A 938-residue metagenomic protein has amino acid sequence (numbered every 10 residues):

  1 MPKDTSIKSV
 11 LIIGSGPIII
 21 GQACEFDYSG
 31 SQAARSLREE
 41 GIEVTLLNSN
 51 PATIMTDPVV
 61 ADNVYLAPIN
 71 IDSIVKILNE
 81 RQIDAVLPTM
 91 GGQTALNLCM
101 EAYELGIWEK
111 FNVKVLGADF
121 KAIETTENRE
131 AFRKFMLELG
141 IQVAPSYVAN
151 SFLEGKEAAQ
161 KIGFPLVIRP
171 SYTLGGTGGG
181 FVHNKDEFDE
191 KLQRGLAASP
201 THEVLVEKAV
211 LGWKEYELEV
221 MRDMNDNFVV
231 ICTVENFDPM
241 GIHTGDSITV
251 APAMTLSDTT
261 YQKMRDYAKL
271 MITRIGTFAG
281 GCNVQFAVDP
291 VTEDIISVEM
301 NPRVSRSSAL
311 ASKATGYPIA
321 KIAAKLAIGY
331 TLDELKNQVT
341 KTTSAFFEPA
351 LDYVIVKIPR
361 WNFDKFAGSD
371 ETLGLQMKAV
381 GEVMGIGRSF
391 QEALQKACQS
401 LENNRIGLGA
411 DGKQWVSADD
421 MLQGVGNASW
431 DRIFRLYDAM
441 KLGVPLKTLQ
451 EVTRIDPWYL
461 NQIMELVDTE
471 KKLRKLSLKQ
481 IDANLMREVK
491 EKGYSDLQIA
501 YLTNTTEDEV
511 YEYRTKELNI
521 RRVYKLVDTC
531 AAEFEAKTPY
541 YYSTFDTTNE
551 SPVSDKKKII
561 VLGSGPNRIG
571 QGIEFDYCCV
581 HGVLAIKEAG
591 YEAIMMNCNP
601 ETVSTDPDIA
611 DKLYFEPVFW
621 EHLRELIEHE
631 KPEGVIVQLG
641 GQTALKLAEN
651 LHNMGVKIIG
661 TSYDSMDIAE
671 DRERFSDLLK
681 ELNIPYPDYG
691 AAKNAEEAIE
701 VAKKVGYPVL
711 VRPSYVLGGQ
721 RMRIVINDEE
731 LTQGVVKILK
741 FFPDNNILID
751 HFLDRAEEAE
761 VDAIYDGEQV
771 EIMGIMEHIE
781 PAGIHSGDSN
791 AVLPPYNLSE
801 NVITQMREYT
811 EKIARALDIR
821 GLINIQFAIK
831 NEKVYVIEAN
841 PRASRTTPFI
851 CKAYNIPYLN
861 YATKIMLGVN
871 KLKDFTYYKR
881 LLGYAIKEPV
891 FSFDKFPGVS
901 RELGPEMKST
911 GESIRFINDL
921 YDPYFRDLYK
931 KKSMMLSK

Functional and structural regions predicted by a protein language model:
P2, K8, D27, Q32 (+23 more regions): ATP-dependent carboxylate activation and anion-phosphoryl transfer catalytic cores that bind Mg-ATP to form
I19-A67, E80-E127, Q142-N150, R568-F575 (+4 more regions): A short, GP-enriched loop/loop-strand-helix hinge that lies immediately N-terminal to, or at the N-terminal rim
K110-G179, T661-M722: A conserved helix-loop-beta module that forms one wall/lid of the active-site cleft in ATP-utilizing catalytic domains
L116, E157, H183, W213 (+5 more regions): Catalytic core of soluble alpha/beta enzymes
Q498-E550: C-terminal amphipathic alpha-helical interaction region
